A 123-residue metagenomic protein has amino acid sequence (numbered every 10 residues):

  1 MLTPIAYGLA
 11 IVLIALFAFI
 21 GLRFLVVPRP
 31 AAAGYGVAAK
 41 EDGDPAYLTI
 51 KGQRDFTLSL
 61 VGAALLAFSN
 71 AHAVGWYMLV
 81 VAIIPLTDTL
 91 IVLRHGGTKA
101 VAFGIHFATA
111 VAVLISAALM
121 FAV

Functional and structural regions predicted by a protein language model:
M1-L9, A64-V74, A117-V123: Helix-coil boundary and interhelical linker segments in multi-pass alpha-helical membrane proteins
M1-Y7, G21-V26, Y47-L60: Hydrophobic alpha-helical transmembrane segments
Y7-F17, G52-D55, G75-P85, A110: Residues within membrane-spanning alpha-helices of integral membrane proteins, especially the hydrophobic core/packing
A10-A32: N-terminal signal-anchor/start-transfer transmembrane helix
V26-P45: Cytosolic, membrane-interface loops and tails of multi-pass inner-membrane proteins
D42, I105-M120: Small-residue-rich segments of transmembrane alpha-helices in multi-pass membrane proteins, especially helix faces
G43-A67, V80-I83, T87: Core segments of alpha-helical transmembrane spans in multipass integral membrane proteins
F68-S69, T87-F103, F121-V123: Membrane-helix boundary connector in multi-pass membrane proteins
